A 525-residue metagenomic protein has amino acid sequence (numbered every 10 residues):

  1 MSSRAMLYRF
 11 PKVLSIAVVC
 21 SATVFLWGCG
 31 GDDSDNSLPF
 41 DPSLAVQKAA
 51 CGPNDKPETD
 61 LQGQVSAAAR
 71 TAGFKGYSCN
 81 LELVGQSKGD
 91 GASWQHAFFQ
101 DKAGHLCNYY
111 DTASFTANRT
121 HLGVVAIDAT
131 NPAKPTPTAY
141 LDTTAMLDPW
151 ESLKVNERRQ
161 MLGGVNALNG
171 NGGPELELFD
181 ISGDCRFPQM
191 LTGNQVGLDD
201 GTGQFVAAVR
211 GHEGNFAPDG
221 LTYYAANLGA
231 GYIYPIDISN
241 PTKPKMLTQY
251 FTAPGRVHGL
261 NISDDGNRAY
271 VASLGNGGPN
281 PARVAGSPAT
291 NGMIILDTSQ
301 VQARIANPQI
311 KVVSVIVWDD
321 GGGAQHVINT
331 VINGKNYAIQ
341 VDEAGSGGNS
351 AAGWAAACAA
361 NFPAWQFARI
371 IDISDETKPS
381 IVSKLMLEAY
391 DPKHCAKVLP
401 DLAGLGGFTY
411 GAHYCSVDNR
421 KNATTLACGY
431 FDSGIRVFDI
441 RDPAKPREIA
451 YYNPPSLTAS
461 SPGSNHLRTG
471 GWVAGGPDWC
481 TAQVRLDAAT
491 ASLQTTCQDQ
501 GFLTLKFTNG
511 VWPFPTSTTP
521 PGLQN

Functional and structural regions predicted by a protein language model:
S2-I16: Bacterial N-terminal signal peptides that target proteins for export
F25-G28: C-terminal motif of bacterial Sec signal peptides marking the signal peptidase cleavage site
G30-D33: Bacterial signal peptide processing site
N36-N525: Feature marking well-ordered beta-strand scaffolds used for ligand recognition
